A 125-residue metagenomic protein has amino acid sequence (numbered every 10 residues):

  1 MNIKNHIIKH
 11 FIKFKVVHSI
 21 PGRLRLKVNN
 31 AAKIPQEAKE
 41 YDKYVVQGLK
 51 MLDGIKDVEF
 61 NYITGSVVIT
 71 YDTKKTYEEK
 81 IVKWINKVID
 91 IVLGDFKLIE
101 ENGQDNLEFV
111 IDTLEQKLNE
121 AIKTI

Functional and structural regions predicted by a protein language model:
M1-H6, Q36-D53: Short amphipathic alpha-helix segments
N2-R25, I34, D90-I125: C-terminal low-complexity, charged extensions that often adopt amphipathic alpha-helices
R23-L26, K33, V45-S66, T70: Short acidic amphipathic segments
A32-K33, T76: Short acidic, S/G/P-rich loop/turn micro-motifs used as interaction or catalytic elements
K39, N61-I63, K75: Generic alpha-helical scaffold signal
E40-V45, I81-I89: Short amphipathic alpha-helices in soluble, non-transmembrane regions that often serve as interface/regulatory elements
L49-D53, V82-I85, V92-F96: Glycine-rich loops and low-complexity Gly/Arg-rich segments that provide flexible linkers or classic glycine-based
Y71-E78: Helix N-cap motif at beta-to-alpha junctions
